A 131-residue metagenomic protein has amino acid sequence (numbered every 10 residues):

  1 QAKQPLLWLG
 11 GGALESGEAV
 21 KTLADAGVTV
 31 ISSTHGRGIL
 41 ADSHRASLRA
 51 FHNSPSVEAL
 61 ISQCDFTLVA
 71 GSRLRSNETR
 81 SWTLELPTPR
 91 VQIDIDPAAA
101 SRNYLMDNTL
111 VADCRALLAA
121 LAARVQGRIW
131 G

Functional and structural regions predicted by a protein language model:
Q1-A2, L86-G131: Phosphate/pyrophosphate-binding active-site segments
W8-I93: Glycine-rich, anion-gripping cofactor-binding loops and their flanking helix/strand elements in enzyme active sites
